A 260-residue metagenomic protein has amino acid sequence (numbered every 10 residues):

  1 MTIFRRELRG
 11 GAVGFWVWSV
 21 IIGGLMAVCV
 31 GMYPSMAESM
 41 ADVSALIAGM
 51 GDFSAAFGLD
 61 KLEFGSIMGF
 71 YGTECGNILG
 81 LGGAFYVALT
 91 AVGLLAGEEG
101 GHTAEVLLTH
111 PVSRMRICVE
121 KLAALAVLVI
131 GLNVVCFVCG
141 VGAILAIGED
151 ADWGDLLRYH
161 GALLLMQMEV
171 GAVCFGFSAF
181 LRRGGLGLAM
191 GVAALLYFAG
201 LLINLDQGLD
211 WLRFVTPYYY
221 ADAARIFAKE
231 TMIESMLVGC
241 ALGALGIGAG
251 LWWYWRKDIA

Functional and structural regions predicted by a protein language model:
I3, G11-G14, V28-M68, L188-A260: Terminal transmembrane helical anchor/hairpin motif
L8-I21: Membrane-interface helix starts
G23, A27-G31, G72, V119-F175 (+3 more regions): Secretory targeting signals
F70-G97: Long, hydrophobic alpha-helical segments
A84-A91, C139, A172-V173, P217 (+1 more regions): Hydrophobic/aromatic residues in alpha-helical transmembrane segments
A88-L108, L122: Transmembrane helix boundary and interhelical loop/hinge segments in multi-pass membrane proteins
L164-F198, L202: A structural motif at transmembrane helix-loop-helix junctions in multipass membrane proteins
